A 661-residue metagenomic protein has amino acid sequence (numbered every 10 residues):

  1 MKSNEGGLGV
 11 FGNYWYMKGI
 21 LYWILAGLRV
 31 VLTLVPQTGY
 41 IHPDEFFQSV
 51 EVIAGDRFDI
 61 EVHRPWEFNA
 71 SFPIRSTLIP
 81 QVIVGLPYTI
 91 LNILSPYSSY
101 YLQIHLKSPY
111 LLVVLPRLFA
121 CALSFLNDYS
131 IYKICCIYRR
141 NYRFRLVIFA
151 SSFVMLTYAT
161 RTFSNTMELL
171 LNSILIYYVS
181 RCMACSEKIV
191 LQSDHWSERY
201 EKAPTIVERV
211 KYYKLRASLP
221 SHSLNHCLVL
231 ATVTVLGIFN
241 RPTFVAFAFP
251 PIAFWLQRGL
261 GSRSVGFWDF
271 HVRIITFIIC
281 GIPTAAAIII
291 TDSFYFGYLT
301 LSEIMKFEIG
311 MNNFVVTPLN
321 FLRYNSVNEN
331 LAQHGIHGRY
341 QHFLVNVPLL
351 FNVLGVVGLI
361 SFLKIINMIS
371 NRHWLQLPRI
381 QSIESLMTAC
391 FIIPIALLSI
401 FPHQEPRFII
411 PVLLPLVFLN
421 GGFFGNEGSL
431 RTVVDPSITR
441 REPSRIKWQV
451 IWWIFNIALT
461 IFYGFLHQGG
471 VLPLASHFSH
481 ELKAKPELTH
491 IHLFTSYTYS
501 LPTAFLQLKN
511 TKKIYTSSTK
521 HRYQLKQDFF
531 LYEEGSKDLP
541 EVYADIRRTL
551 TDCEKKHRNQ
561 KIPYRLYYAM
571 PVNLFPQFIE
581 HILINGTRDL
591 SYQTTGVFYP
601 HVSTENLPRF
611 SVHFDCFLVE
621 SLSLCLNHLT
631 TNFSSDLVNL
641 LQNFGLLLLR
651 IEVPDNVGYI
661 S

Functional and structural regions predicted by a protein language model:
M1-L32, C136, V272-P283: Start-transfer (signal-anchor) and selected internal transmembrane alpha helices of multi-pass inner/ER membrane
N4, Y177-T234, A246-A285, I369-W374 (+1 more regions): Perimembrane helix-loop-helix junctions
A26-L28, F149, H226-L230, P251 (+5 more regions): Transmembrane alpha-helix segments characteristic of polytopic inner-membrane glycan-assembly/cell-envelope
V30-V35, F46-I74, L78, V82-S99 (+2 more regions): Extracytosolic helix-loop segments that constitute the early lumenal/periplasmic catalytic or substrate-binding loops
L102, V114-N141, I174, I366: Transmembrane-helix motifs of polytopic, lipid-linked glycan transferases
N165, L169, S173, A246 (+4 more regions): Hydrophobic/aromatic-rich transmembrane helices and adjacent perimembrane loops
V235-G335, R339-Y340, L344-V357, L398-F401 (+1 more regions): Membrane-lumen/periplasm interface segments of specific transmembrane helices in polyprenyl phosphate-linked
N426-L647, D655-N656: Catalytic lumenal/periplasmic loop and adjoining terminal transmembrane helix of membrane glycan-assembly enzymes
